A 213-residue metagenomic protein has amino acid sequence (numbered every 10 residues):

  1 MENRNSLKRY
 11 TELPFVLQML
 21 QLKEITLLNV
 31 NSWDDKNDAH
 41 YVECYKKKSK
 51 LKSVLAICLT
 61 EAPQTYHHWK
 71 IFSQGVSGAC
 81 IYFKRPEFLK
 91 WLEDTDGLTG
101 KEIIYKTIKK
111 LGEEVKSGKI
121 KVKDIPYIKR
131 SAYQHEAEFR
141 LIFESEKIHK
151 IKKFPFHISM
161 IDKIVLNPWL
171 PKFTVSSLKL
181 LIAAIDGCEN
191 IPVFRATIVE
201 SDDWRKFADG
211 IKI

Functional and structural regions predicted by a protein language model:
M1-I213: Partner-binding and oligomerization surfaces adjacent to conserved cores of proteins that assemble macromolecular
